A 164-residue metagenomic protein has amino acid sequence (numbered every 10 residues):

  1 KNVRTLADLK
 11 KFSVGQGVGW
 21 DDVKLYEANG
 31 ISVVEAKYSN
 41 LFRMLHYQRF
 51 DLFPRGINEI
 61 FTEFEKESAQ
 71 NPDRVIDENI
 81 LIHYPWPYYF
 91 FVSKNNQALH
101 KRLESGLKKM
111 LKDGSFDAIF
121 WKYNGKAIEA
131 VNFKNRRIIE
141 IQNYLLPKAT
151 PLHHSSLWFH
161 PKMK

Functional and structural regions predicted by a protein language model:
K1-G19: A conserved helix-loop-strand patch within extracytoplasmic ligand-binding domains of the periplasmic binding
K1-R4, V34, N95-K101: Short helix-loop capping/hinge motifs at secondary-structure junctions, enriched in acidic/polar residues
V14-E27, I57: Secondary-structure junction motif
G15-Q16, I31-L41: Short beta-strand-to-loop elements that line the ligand-binding cleft of bilobed periplasmic-binding protein-like
A28-N29, S39-E59: Short helices/loops that flank or line small-molecule/ion binding pockets
F53-D73: A ligand-binding cleft/hinge motif common to bilobed small-molecule-binding domains
S68-E104, K126-T150, L157-K162: Periplasmic-binding protein-like
K109-Y123: Periplasmic-binding protein-like
